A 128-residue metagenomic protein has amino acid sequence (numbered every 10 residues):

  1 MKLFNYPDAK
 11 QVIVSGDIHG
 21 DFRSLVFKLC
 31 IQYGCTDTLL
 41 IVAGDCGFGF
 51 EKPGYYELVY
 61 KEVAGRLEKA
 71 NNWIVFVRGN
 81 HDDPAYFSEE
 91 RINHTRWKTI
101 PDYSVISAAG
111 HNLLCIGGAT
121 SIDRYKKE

Functional and structural regions predicted by a protein language model:
K2-A9, S15, G20-A108: Core catalytic region of metal-dependent phosphoesterases/phosphodiesterases, especially metallo-beta-lactamase-like
A109-E128: Active-site-proximal loop/helix segment associated with metal-binding centers of metalloenzymes
